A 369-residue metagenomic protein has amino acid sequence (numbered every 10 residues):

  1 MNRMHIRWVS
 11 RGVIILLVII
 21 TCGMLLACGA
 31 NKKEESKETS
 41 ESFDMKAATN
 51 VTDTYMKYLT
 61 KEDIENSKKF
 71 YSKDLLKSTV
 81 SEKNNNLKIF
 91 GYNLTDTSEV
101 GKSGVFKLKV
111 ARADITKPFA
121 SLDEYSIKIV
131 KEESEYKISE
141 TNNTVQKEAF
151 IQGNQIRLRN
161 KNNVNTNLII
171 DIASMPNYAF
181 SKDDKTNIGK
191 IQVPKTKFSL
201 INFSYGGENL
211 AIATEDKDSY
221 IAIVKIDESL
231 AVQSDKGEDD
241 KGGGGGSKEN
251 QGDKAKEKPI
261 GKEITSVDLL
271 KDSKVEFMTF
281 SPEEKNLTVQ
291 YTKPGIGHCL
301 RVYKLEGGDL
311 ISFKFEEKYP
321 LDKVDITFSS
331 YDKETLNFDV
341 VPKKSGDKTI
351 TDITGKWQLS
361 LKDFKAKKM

Functional and structural regions predicted by a protein language model:
M24-A27: C-terminal motif of bacterial Sec signal peptides marking the signal peptidase cleavage site
G29-K32: Bacterial signal peptide processing site
F43-D44, N50-D53, K57-K107, G295-I296 (+2 more regions): Short solvent-exposed beta->alpha transition segments
S121-I191, E257-K262, W357-M369: Short beta-strand edge/turn micro-motifs at domain boundaries
R159-I172, A211-K217, T288-G295, N337-K344: Beta-strand C-termini and the immediately following turn/loop, strongest in propeller blades
N167-F180, K217-Q233, G295-K304, K344-D363: Structural motif
I191-K195, S266-S273, F315-D322: Surface loop/turn motifs at the tips and blade-to-blade linkers of beta-strand repeat domains
S199-L210, F277-L287, I326-N337: Blade-terminus and WD-like Trp-Asp/Gly-His loop motifs, strongest in beta-propeller folds
